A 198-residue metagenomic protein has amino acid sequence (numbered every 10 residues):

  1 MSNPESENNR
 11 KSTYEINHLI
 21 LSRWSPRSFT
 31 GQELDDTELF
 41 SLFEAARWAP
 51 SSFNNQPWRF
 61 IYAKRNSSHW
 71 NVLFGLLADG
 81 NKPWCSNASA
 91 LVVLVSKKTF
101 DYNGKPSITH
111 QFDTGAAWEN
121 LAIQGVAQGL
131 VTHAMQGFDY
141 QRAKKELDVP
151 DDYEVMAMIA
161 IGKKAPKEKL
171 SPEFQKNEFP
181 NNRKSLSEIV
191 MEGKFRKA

Functional and structural regions predicted by a protein language model:
M1-A198: Acidic, surface-exposed loops and disordered segments
